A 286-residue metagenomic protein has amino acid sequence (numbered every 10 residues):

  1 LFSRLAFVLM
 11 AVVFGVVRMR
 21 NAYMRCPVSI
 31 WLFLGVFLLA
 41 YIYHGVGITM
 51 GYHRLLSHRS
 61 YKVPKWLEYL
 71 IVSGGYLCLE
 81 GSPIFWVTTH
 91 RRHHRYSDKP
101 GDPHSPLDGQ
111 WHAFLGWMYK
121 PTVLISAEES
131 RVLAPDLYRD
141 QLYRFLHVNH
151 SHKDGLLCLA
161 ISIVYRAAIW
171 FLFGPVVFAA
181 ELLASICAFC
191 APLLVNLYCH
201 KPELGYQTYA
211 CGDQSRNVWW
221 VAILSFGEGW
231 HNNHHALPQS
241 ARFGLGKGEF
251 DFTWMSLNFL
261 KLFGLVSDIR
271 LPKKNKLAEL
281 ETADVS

Functional and structural regions predicted by a protein language model:
L1-L194, Y198-C199, S240-S286: Non-catalytic, topology-defining segments of multipass membrane proteins
Y52, H58, P83, H112 (+4 more regions): Generic secondary-structure boundary/loop-capping signal
L137-F145, L204-W230, A236-L237: Active-site-proximal inter-transmembrane loops
N196, N232-N233: Asparagine-centered polar/low-complexity signal
